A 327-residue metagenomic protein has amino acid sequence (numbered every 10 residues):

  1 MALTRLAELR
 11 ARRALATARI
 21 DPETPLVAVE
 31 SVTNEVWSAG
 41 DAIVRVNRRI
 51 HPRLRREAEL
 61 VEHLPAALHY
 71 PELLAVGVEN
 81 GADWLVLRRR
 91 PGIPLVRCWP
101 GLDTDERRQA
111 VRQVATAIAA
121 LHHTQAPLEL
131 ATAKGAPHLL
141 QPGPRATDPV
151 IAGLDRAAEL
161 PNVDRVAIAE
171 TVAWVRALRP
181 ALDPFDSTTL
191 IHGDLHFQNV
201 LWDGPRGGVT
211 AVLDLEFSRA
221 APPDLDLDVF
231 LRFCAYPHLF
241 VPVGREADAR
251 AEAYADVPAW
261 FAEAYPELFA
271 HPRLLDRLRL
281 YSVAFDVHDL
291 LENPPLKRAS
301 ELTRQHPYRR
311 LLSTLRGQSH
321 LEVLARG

Functional and structural regions predicted by a protein language model:
A2-P22, P91, E106-R108, R112 (+5 more regions): An alpha-helical support segment within catalytic cores of ATP-dependent transferases
R10, R56, Q113, A117 (+2 more regions): Charged catalytic carboxylate motif
P25-R145: ATP-binding pocket architecture of kinase catalytic cores
T33-S38, V44, D83, R176-L225: Active-site acidic catalytic loop and adjacent metal/ATP-binding pocket of ATP-dependent phosphoryl transfer enzymes
H51, H63, P94, V200 (+3 more regions): Conserved protein kinase catalytic core
E79, L87-L102, H123, I151-E159 (+1 more regions): A glycine-centered beta->alpha junction motif in the catalytic cores of kinase/phosphotransferase enzymes
L225-F269, S282-S300: Active-site activation/catalytic loop segments of kinase-like enzymes and analogous catalytic loops in related
L274, H288-G327: Helical subdomain adjoining the active site within ATP-dependent kinase catalytic cores
